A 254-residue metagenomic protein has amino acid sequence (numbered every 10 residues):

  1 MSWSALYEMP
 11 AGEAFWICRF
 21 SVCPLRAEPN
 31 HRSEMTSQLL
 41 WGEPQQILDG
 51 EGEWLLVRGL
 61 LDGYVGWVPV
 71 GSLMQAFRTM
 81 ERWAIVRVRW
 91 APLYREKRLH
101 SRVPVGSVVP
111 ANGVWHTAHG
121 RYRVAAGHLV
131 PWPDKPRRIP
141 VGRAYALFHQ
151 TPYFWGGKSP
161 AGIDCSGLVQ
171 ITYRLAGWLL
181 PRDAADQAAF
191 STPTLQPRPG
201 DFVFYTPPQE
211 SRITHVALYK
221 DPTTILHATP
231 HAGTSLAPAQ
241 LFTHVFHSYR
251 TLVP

Functional and structural regions predicted by a protein language model:
M1-A14, E43-P44, E51, R58-T151: Boundary regions of SH3-family modules and the immediately adjacent low-complexity/disordered segments in eukaryotic
M1-I47: Intrinsically disordered, low-complexity, positively charged segments
F20-N30, W83-E96, P181-A189: Short, structured beta-strand/loop micro-motifs enriched in basic residues and often containing a Trp
S33, L39, V103, V109 (+1 more regions): Short, well-ordered loop/turn sites that connect or cap secondary structure elements
Q75, V130-P133, F190-T194, Q209 (+2 more regions): Aromatic- and glycine-rich peptidoglycan recognition patches
P152-P199: Catalytic cysteine-centered active-site loop
